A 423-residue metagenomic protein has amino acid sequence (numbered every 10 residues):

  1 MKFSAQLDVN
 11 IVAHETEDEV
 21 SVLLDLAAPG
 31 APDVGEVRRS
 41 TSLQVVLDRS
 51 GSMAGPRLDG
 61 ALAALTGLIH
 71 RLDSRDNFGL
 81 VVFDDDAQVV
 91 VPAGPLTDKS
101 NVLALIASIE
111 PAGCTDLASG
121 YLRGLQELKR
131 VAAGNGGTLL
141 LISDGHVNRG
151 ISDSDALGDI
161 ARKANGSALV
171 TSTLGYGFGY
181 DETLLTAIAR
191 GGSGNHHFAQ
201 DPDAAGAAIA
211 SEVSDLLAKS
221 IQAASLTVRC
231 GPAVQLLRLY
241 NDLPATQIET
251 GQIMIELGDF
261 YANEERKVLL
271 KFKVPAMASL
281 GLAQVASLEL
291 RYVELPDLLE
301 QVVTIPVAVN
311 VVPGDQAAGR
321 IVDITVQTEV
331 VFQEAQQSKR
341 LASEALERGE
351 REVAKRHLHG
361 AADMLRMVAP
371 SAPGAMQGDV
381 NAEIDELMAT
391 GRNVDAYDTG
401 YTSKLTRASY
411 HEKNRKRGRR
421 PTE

Functional and structural regions predicted by a protein language model:
F3, V20-V22, L43, A224-L226 (+4 more regions): Hydrophobic residues positioned within well-ordered beta-strands of beta-sheet architectures
F3-A223, P275-L280, P370-S371: Exposed acidic/Ser/Thr-rich ligand/metal-binding surfaces
V9, L26-G30, R49, C230-P232 (+3 more regions): Beta-strand elements of well-folded, non-transmembrane domains
V91, G231-L239, L295-L299: Short aromatic-acidic-glycine turn motif
S225, P232-T250: A surface/secretory-pathway sequence property marking extracellular, secreted, or lumenal proteins enriched
D242-E264: Extracellular adhesion/glycan-binding regions together with long Ser/Thr- and acidic-residue-rich low-complexity tracts
Y261-S279: Low-complexity, intrinsically disordered segments enriched in Ser/Thr together with acidic residues
V274-E423: Long, acidic serine/threonine- and proline-rich intrinsically disordered regions
